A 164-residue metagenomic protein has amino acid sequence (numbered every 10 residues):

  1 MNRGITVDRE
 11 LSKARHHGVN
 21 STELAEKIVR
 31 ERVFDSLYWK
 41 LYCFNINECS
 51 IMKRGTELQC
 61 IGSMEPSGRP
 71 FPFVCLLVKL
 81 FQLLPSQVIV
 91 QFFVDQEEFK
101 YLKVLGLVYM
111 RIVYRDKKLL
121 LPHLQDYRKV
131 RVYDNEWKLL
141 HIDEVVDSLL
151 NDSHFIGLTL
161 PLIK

Functional and structural regions predicted by a protein language model:
M1-V94, R131, W137-P161: Extended alpha-helical interaction segments
Q87, Q96-K100, D116-L119: Long alpha-helical, hydrophobic tracts
F92, K118-H123, P161-L162: Short sequence/structural elements of tandem HEAT/ARM alpha-solenoid repeats
D95-Y101, Q125-E136: Short coil turns that connect the paired helices of HEAT/ARM alpha-solenoid repeats
F99-R115: Elongated alpha-helical scaffolds
V104-V108, L121-Q125, D147: A generic structural signal for well-ordered alpha-helical surface patches
I112-R128: A eukaryotic "domain-to-IDR transition" signal
